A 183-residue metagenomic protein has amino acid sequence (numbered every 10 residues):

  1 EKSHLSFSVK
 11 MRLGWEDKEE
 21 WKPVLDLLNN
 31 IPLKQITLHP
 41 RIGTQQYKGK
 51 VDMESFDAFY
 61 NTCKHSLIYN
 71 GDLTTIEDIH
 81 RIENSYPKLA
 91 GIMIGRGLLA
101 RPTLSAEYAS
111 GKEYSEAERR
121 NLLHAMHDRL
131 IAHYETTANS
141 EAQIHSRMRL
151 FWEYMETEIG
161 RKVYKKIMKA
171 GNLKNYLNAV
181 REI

Functional and structural regions predicted by a protein language model:
E1-I183: Flavin-dependent oxidoreductase catalytic cores
